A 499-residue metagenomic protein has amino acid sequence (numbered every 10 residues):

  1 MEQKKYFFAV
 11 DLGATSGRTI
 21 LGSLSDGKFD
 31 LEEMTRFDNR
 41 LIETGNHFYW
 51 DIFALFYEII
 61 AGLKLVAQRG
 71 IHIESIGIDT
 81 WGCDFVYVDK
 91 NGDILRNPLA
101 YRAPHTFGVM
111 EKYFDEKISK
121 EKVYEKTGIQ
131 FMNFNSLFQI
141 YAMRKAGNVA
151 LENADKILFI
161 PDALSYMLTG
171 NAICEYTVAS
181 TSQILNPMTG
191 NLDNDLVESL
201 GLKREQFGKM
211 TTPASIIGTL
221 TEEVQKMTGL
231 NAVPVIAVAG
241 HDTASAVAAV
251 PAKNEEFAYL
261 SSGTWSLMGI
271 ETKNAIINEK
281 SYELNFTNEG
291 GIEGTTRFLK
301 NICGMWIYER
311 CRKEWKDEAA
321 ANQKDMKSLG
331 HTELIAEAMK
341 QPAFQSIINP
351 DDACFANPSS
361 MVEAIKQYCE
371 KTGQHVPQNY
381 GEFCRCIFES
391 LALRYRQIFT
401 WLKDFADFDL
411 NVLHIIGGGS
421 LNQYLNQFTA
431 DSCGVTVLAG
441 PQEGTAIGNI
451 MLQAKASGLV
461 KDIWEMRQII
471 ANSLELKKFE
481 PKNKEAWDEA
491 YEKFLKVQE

Functional and structural regions predicted by a protein language model:
M1-R96, G108, E125, Q225-V235 (+2 more regions): N-terminal glycine/serine-rich phosphate-binding loop of ATP-dependent small-molecule kinases, especially carbohydrate
E2, A9, L21, F114-T127 (+8 more regions): Active-site core segments that coordinate phosphate-bearing ligands/cofactors across diverse enzyme families
G45-F48, K120-Q130, Q206: Short glycine/proline- and acidic residue-enriched helix-loop micro-motifs that form flexible lids or anion-recognition
K64, Q68-R102, Q130-F134, P161 (+2 more regions): Short beta-strand-loop/turn "lid" adjacent to the catalytic site in phosphate-handling enzymes
H72-T80, K156, K209, D407-G417: Short glycine-rich phosphate-binding loop at a beta-alpha junction
D79-D84, P213-A214, S262-W265, V412-S420: Glycine-rich beta-strand-to-loop/alpha-helix junction loops that act as flexible
L99, A103-E116, M451: Short alpha-helix plus adjacent loop in nuclease-associated cores
N135-Y141: A charged, well-structured terminal subsegment
